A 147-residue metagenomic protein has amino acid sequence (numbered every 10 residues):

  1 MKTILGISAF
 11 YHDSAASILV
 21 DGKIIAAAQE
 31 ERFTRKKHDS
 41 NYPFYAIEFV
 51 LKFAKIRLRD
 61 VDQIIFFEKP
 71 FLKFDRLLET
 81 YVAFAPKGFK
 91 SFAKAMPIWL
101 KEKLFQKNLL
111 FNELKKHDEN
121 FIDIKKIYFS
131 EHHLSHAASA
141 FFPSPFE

Functional and structural regions predicted by a protein language model:
M1-E147: Short acidic/glycine-rich loops and adjacent helix/strand connectors that line catalytic pockets where negatively
